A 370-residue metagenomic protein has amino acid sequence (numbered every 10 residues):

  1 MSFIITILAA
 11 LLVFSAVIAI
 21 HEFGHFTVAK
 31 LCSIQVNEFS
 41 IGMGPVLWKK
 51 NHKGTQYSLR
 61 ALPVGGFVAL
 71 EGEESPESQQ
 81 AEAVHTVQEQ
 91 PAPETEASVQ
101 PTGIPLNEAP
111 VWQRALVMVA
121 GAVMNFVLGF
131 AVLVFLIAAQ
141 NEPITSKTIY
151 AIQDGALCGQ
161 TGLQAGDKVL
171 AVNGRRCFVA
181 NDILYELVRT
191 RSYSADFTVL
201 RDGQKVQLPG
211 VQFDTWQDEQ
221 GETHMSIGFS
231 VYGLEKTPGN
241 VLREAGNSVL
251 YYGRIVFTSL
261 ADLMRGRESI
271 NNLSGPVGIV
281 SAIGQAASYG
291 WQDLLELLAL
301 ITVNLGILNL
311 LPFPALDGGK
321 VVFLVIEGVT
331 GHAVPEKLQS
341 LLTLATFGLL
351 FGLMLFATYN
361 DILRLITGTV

Functional and structural regions predicted by a protein language model:
S2, T6, A10, A109-M118 (+1 more regions): Residue-level signature of transmembrane alpha-helical entry/exit and packing/kink sites in multi-pass membrane
F3-P93, L311-T330: Small-residue-rich helix-interface/hinge motifs
I5-A9, V13, L300, T346-L353: Alpha-helical transmembrane segments of integral membrane proteins
W48-K50, T148-A151, V325-L341: Membrane interface segments of multi-pass transport proteins and intramembrane proteases
S78-A120, M124-L273, V370: PDZ peptide-recognition modules
D262-G266, T302-L316: Transmembrane alpha-helix interface/packing and boundary motifs in multi-pass membrane proteins, characterized by
W291-I307: Small-residue-enriched transmembrane helix starts and helix-helix packing motifs in multi-pass inner-membrane proteins
F356-V370: Juxtamembrane boundary at the C-terminal end of a transmembrane helix
